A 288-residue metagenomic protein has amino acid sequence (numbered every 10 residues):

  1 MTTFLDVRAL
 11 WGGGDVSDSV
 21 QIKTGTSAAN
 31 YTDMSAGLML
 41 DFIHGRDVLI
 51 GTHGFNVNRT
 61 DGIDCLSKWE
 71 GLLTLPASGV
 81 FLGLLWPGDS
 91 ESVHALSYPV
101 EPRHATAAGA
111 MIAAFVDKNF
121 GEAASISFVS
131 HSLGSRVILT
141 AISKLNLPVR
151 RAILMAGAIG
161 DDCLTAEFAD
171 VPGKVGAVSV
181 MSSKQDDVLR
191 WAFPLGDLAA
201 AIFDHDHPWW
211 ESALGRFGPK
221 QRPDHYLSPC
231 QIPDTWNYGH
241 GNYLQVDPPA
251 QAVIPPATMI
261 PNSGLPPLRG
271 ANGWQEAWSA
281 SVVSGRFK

Functional and structural regions predicted by a protein language model:
M1-L40: A domain-start/cap signature at the N-terminus of enzymes
T2-D6, R151, D224: Polar/charged side chains located within well-ordered beta-strands of beta-rich proteins
D6, L82-G83, P233: Active-site-proximal beta-strand elements of phosphoester/diester hydrolases
L10, L49-S212, G285: Serine-dependent carboxylesterase/thioesterase catalytic core of lipase-like alpha/beta-hydrolase/SGNH enzymes
W11-G14, D89-S92, V188, C230-N242: A short acidic, often aromatic-flanked loop/helix-cap motif at beta-alpha or helix-coil junctions that lines enzyme
Y31-T32, A105-G109, D161, P267-A271: A conditional alpha-helix N-cap/helix-loop micro-motif detector
L40-D47: Proline/glycine-enriched tight loop/beta-turn segments at coil->beta junctions that connect or precede beta-strands
A192-K288: C-terminal catalytic-base region of ester-bond hydrolases, centering on the histidine of the charge-relay
